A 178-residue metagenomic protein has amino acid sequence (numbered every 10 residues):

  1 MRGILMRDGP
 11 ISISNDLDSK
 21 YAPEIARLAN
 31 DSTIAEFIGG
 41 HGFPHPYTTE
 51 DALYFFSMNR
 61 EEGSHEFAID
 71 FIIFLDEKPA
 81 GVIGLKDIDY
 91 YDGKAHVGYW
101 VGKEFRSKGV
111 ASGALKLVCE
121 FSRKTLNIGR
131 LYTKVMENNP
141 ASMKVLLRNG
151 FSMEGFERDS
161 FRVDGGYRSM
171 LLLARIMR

Functional and structural regions predicted by a protein language model:
M1-P23, R27-T33, D70-R178: Acyl-donor (CoA/ACP) binding surface of acyl/acetyltransferases
A29, I38, R60-S64: Hydrophobic residues in alpha-helical segments
A35-M58: Conserved GNAT-fold acetyl-CoA-binding loop/helix
F55-E62, E104, F121: Solvent-exposed, charged/polar functional surfaces in cytosolic regulatory/catalytic domains
S57-I72, G81: A short helix-loop-beta-strand connector motif used in the catalytic cores of GNAT acetyltransferases and, in some
